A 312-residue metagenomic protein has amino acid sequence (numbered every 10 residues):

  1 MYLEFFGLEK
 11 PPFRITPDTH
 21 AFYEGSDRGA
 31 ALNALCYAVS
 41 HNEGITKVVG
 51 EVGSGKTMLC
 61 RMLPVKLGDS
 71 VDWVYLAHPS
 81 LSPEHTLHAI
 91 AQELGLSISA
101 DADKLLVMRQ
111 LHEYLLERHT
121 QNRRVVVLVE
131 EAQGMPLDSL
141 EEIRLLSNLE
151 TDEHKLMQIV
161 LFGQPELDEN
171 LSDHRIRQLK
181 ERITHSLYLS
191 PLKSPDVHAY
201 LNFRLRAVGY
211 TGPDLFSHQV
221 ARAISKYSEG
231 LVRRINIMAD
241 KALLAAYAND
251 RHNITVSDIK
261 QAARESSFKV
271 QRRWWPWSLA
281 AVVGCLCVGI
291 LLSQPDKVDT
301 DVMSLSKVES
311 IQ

Functional and structural regions predicted by a protein language model:
M1-H41, G284-Q312: A short, basic N-terminal segment
L8-P11, D72, E84-A102: Conserved NTP-binding/hydrolysis module of P-loop NTPases
A34-A38, L105-R124: Conserved alpha-helical scaffold flanking the Walker A/P-loop in AAA+ ATPase domains
H41-M62, P79: Walker A/P-loop nucleotide-binding motif
V65-P79: Conserved catalytic segments around the Walker B and adjacent sensor/switch elements of P-loop NTPase domains
L96-S97, L116-Q121, V126-V127, L149-D152 (+4 more regions): Helix-loop-helix "sensor" segment of P-loop NTPases
E130-E131: Walker B catalytic acidic pair
G212, S217-Q312: C-terminal alpha-helical "lid" subdomain
